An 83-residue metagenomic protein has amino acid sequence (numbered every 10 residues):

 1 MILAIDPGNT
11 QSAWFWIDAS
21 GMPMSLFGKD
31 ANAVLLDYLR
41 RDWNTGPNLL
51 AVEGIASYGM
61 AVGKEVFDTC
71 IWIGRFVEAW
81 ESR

Functional and structural regions predicted by a protein language model:
M1-R83: Phosphate- and other anionic-substrate recognition elements at nucleic-acid/protein interfaces
